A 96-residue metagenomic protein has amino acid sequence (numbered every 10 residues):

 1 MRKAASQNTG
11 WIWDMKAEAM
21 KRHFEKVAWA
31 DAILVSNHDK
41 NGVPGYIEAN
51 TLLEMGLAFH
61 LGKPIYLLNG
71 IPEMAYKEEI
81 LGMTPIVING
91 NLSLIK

Functional and structural regions predicted by a protein language model:
M1-K96: Conserved catalytic or regulatory cores that recognize and/or transform ribose-phosphate-containing ligands
